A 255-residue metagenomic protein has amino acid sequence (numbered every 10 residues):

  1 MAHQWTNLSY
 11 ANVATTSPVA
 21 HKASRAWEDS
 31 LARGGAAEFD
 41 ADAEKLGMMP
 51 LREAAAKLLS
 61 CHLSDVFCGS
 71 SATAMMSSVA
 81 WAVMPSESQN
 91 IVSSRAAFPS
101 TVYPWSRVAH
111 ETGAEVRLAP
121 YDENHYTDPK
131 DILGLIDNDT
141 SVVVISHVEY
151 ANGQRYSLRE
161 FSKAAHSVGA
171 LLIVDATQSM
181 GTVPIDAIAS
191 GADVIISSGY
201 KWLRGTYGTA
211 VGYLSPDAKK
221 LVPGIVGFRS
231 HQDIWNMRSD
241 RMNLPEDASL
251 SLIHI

Functional and structural regions predicted by a protein language model:
M1-I253: Pyridoxal 5′-phosphate
